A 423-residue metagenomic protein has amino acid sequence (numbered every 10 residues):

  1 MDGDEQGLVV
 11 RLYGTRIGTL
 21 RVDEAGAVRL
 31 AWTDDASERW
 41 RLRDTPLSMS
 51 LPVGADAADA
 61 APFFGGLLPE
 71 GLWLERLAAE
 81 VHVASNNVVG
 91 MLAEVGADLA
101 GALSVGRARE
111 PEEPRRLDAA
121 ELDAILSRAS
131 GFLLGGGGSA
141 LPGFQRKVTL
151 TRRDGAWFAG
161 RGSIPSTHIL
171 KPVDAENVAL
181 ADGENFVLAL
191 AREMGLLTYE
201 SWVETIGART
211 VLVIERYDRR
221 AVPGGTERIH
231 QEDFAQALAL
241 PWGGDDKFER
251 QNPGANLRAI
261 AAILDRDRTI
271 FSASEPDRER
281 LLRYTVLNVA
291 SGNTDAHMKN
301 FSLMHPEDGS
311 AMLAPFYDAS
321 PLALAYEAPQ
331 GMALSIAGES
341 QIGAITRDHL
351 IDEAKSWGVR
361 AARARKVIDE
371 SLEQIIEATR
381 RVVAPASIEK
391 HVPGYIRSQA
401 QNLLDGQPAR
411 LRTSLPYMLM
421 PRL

Functional and structural regions predicted by a protein language model:
M1-L423: Phosphate/dinucleotide-binding and metal-coordinating scaffold of catalytic cores in nucleotide-dependent enzymes
